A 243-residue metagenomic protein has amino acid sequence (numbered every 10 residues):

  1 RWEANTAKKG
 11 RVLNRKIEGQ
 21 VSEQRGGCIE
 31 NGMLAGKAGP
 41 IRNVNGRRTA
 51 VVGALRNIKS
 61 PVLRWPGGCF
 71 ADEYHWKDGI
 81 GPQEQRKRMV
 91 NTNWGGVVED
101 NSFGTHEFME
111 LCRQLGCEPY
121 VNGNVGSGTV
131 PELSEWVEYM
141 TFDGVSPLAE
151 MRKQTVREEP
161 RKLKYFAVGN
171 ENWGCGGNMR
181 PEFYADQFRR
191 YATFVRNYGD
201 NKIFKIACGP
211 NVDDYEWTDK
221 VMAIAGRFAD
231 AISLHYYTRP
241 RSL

Functional and structural regions predicted by a protein language model:
R1-W217, M222-A231: Non-catalytic accessory regions flanking glycosidase/transglycosidase catalytic cores in CAZymes
A225-L243: Extended catalytic-interface subdomain
